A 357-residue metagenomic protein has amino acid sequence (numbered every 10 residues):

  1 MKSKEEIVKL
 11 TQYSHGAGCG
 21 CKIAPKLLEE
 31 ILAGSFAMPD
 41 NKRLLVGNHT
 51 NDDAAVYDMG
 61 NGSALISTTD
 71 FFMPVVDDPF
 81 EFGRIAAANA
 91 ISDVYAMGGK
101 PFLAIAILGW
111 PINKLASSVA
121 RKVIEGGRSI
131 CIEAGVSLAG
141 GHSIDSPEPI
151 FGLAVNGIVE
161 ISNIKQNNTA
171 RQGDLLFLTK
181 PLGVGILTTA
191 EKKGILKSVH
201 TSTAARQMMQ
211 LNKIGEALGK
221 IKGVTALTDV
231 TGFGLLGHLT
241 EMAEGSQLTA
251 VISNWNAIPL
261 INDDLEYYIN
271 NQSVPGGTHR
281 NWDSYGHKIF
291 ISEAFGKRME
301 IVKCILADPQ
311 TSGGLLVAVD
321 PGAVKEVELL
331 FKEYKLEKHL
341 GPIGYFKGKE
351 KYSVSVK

Functional and structural regions predicted by a protein language model:
M1-G16, L27-E30, I112-S137, I144-P149 (+2 more regions): Glycine-/charge-enriched secondary-structure boundary and capping motifs
K2-A96, R171-F177, P181, K338 (+1 more regions): N-terminal glycine-rich phosphate/pyrophosphate-binding loops that anchor nucleotide-derived ligands and cofactors
C19, V56, A90, G98 (+8 more regions): Buried hydrophobic positions in well-ordered alpha/beta secondary-structure cores of metabolic enzymes
L44-V46, A54-Y57, S92-Y95, R128 (+5 more regions): A generic local secondary-structure boundary/capping motif
M59-V76, E81, K100-K197, G344-Y345: Glycine-rich anion-binding loops of enzyme active sites
P79-I105, K122-E133, Q210-G223, V230-M242 (+1 more regions): Small-aliphatic-rich amphipathic alpha-helix that forms the alpha element of a beta-alpha
A154-N163, V199-K220, R298-M299: Active-site glycine-rich loop that binds ribose-phosphate moieties when present
T188-A204, Y334-E337: Short, compositionally biased
